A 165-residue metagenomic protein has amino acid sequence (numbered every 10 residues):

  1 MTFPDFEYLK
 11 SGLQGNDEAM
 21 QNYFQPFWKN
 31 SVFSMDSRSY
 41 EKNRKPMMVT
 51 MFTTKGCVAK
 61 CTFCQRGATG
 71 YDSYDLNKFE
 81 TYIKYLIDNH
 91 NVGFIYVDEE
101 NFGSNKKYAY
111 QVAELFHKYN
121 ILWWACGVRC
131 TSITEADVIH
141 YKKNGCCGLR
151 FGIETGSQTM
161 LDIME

Functional and structural regions predicted by a protein language model:
M1-E18: Glycine-rich beta-alpha loop elements in corrinoid/cobalamin-binding modules across cobalamin-dependent enzymes
Q14-E165: Radical SAM [4Fe-4S] cluster-binding motif and immediate context
